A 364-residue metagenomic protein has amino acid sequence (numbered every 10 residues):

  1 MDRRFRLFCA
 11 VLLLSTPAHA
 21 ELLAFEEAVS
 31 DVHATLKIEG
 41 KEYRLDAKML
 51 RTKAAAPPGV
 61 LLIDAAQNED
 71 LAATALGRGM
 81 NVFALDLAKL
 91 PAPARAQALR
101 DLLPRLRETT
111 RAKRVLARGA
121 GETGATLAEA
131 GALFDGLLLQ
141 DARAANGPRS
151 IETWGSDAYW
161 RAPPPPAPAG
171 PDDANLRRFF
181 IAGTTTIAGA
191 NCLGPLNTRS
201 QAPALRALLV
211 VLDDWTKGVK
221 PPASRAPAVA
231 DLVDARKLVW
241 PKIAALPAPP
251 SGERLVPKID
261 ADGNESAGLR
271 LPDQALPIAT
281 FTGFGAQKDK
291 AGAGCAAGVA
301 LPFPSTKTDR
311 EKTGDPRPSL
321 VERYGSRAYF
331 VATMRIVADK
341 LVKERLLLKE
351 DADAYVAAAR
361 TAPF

Functional and structural regions predicted by a protein language model:
R3-A10: Sec-dependent signal peptide recognition, specifically the positively charged N-region followed immediately by
S15-P17: N-terminal signal peptide c-region/cleavage motif recognized by signal peptidases
E21-F364: C-terminal His-loop and adjacent cap/lid subdomain of alpha/beta-hydrolase
